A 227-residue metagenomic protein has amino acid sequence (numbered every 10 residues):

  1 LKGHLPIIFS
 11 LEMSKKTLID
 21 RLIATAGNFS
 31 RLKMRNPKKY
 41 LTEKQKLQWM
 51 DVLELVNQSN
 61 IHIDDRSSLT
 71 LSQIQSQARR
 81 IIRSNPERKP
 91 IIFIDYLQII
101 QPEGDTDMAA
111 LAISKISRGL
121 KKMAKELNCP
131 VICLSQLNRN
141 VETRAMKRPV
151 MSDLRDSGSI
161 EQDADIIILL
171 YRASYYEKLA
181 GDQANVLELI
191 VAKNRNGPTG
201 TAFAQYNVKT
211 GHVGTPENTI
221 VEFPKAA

Functional and structural regions predicted by a protein language model:
K2-R88, P102, A202-A204: Cytosolic-facing regulatory segments adjacent to core modules
S10, F93, L134, D163: Generic enzyme active-site microenvironment
L11-M13, C129, L134-Q136: Conserved H-loop
N28, M34, E54, S68-I92 (+3 more regions): C-terminal regions of RecA-like/P-loop NTPase motor modules
Y96: Walker B catalytic acidic pair
I100-Q101, N140: Catalytic P-loop NTPase motifs of RecA-like helicase/translocase cores
Q101-M108: Conserved ATPase-coupling elements of RecA-like P-loop NTPase cores
A109-S117: …and closely analogous acidic/polar surface helices at protein-protein or active-site interfaces in A-domain-like
